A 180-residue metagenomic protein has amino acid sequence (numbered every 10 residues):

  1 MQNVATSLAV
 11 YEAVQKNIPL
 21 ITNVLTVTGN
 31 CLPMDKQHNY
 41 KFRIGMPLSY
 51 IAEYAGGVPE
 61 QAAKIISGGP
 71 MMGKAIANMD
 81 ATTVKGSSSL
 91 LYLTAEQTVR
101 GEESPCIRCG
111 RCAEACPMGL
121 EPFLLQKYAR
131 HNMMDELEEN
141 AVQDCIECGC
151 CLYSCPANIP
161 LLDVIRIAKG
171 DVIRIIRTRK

Functional and structural regions predicted by a protein language model:
M1-L48, Y54-P59, G69: Hydrophobic alpha-helical positions that pack around
Q2-A9, P19-T22, R43-M46, E60 (+7 more regions): Conserved active-site and cofactor/substrate-binding residues in soluble primary-metabolism enzymes
I21-V24, P59-G68, D135-E139, L162 (+1 more regions): Flexible, glycine/charged-enriched surface loops at secondary-structure junctions
G45, Y50-A52, I65, C116 (+1 more regions): Short alpha-helical segments in extracytoplasmic peptidoglycan/chitin-binding modules and envelope-associated proteins
A55, C109, C148: Acidic-histidine catalytic/liganding microenvironments
G56-I107: Active-site gating/interface segments in enzymes
G69-G73, G110-E114, L152: A short beta-alpha structural unit
S88-E103, A113, P117-Y153, N158-K180: Ferredoxin-type iron-sulfur electron-transfer modules in oxidoreductases and energy-metabolism complexes
